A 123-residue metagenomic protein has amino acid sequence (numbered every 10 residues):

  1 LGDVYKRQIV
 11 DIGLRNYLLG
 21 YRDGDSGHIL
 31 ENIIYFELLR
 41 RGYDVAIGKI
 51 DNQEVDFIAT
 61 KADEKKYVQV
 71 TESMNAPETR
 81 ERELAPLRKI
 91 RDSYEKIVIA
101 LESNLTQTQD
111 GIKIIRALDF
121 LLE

Functional and structural regions predicted by a protein language model:
D3-E123: A cross-kingdom feature that marks ATP-driven nucleic-acid transaction machinery
